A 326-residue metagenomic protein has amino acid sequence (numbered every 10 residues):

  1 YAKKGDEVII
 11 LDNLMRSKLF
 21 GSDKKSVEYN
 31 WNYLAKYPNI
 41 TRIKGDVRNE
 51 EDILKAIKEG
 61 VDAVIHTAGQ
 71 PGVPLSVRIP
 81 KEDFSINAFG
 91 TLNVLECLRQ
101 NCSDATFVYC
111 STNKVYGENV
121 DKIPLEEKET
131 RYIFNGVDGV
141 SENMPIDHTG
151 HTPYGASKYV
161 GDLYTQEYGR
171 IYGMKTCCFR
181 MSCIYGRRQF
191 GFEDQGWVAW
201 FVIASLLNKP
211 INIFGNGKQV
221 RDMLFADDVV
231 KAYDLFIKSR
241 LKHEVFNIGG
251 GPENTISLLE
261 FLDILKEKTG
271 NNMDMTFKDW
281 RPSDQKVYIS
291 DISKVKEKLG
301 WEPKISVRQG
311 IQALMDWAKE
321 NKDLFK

Functional and structural regions predicted by a protein language model:
Y1-I184, A313, N321: N-terminal Rossmann-like NAD(P)+-binding domain of SDR-like oxidoreductases, especially those catalyzing
E28-P38, E129-P145, F201-I213, S239 (+2 more regions): A short C-terminal helix-loop "cap" of Rossmann-like NAD(P)-dependent dehydrogenase/epimerase domains
R48, R78, I86-F89, T152 (+7 more regions): Residue-level signal for the nucleotide or nucleotide-sugar donor/cofactor binding architecture
D52, N93-E96, M223, D228-K231 (+1 more regions): Conserved mid-core alpha-helix of short-chain dehydrogenase/reductase
Y159, Y172-K175, I184-W200, L207-P210 (+6 more regions): Glycine/proline-rich active-site loop of Rossmann-fold NAD(P)-dependent oxidoreductases
N216, V245-F246, L259-L262, G270-V287 (+1 more regions): C-terminal "lid/loop" region of Rossmann-like NAD(P)-dependent oxidoreductases
V229, Y233, I248, L258-F261 (+2 more regions): Non-catalytic, hydrophobic alpha-helical segments
D291-K326: C-terminal amphipathic/interface module of NAD(P)-dependent oxidoreductases and related NAD-binding regulators
